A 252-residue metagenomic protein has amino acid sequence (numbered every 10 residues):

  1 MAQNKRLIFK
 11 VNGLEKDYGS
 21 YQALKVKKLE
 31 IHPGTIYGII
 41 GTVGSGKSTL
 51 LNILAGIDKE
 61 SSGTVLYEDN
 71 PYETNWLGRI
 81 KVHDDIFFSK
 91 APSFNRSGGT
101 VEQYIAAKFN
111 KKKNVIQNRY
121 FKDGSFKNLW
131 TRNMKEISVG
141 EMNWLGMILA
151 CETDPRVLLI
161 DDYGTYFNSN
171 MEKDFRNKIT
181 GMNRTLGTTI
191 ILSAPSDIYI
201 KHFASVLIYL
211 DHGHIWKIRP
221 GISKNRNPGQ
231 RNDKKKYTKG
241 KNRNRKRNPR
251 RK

Functional and structural regions predicted by a protein language model:
F9, L24-V26: Conserved structural motif at the start of ABC-family nucleotide-binding domains
I40-T42: The feature captures the beta-strand-to-loop junction immediately N-terminal to the Walker
A55: Helix-to-loop junction immediately C-terminal to a conserved catalytic motif
G63-T74, V82: Conserved ABC transporter NBD signature motif
P92, S97-K112: Q-loop/switch helix immediately C-terminal to the Walker
Y120-E136: Conserved ABC nucleotide-binding domain
S193-P195: H-loop/switch region of ABC-family ATPase nucleotide-binding domains
